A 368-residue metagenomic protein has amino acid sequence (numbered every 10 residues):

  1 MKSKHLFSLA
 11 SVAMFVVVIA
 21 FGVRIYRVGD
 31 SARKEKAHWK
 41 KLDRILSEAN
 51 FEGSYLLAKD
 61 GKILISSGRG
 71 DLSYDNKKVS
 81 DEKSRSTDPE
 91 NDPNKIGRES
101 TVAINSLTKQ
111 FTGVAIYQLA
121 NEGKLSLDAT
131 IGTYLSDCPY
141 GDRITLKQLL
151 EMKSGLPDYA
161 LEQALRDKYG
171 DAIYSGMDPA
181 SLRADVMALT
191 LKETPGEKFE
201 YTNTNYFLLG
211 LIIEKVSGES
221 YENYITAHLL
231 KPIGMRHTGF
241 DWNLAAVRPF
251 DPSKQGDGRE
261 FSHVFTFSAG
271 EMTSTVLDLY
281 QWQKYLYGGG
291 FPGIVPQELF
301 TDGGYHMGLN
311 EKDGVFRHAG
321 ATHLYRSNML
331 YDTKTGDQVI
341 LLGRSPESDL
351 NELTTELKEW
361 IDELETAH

Functional and structural regions predicted by a protein language model:
K2-S11, F15-G68, S84, E260-H368: Catalytic loop of the DD-peptidase/beta-lactamase superfamily, centered on the K-T-G motif and neighboring
F51, K124-L125, E219, M235: Helix N-cap/coil-helix junction residues
D71-E200: Active-site-proximal loop and beta-strand segments within enzyme catalytic domains
A120, C138-P139, S154-P157, P232-I233 (+3 more regions): Residue-level detector of secondary-structure transition/capping positions
S136-P139, E214, G343: Alpha-solenoid HEAT/Armadillo repeat architecture
I144-H323, S327-N328: Short, surface-exposed loop or secondary-structure junction motifs that flank catalytic or metal-binding residues
